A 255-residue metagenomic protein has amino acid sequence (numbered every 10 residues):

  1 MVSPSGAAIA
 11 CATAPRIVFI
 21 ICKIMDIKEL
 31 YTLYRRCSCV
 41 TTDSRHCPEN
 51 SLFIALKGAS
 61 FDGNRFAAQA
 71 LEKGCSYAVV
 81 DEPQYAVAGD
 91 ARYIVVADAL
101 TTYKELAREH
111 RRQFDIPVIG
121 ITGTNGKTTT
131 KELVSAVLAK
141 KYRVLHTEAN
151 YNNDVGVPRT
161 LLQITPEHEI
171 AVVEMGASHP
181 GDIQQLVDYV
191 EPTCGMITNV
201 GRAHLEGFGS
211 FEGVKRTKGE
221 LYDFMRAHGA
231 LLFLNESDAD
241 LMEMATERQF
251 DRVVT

Functional and structural regions predicted by a protein language model:
S3-G6: Intrinsically disordered, low-complexity segments enriched in small polar residues
I21-E105, E109: N-terminal leader/targeting and accessory segments in enzymes
K28, T102-E236, D240-F250: Phosphate-binding loop of NTP-binding sites
S76-Y77, A91-R92, A227-L232, R252: Short active-site oxyanion
A78-E82, Q249-T255: Beta-strand->loop->alpha-helix junctions that form or flank phosphate-binding loops in nucleotide-handling enzymes
I94, L145, V253-V254: General small-molecule cofactor/ligand-binding pocket signal
